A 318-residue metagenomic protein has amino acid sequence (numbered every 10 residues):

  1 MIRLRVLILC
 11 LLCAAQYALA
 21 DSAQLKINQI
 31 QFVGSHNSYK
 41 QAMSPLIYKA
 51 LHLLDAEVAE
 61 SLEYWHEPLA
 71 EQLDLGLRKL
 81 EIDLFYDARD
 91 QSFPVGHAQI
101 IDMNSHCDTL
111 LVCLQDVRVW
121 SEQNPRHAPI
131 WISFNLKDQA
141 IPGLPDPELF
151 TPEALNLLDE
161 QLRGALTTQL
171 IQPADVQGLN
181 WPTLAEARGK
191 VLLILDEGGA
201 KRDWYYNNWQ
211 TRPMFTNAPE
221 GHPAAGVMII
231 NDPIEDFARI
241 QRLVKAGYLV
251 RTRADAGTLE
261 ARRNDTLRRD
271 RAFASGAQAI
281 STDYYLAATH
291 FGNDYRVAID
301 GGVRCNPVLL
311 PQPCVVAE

Functional and structural regions predicted by a protein language model:
M1-I2: N-terminal secretory signal peptides that target proteins for export/translocation
R5-Q16: Bacterial N-terminal signal peptides
L19-E318: Catalytic cores of phosphodiester-bond hydrolases, prominently lipid phosphodiesterases
